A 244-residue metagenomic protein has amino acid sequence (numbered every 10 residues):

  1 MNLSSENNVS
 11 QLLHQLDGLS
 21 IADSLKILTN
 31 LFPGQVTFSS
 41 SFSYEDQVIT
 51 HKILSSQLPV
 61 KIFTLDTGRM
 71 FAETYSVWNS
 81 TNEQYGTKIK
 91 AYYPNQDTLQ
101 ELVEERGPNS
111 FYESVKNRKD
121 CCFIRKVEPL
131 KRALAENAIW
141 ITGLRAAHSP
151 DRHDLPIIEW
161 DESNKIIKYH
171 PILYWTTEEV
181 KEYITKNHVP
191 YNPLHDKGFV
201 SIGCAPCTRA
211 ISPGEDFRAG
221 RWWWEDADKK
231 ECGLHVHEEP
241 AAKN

Functional and structural regions predicted by a protein language model:
N2-N244: Nucleotide-activated chemistry modules centered on ATP-dependent adenylation/adenylyltransferase
